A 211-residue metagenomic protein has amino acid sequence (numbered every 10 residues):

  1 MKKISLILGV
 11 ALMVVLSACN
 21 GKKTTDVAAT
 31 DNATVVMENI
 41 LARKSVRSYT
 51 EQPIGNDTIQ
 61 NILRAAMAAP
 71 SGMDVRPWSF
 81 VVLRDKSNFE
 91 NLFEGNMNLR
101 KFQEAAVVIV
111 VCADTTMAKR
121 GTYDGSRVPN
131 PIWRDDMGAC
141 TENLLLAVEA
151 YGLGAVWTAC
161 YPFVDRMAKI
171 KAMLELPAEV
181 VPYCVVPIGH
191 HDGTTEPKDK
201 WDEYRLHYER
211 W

Functional and structural regions predicted by a protein language model:
M1-I4: Positively charged n-region of N-terminal signal peptides that target proteins for export
L6-I7, L146: Short amphipathic alpha-helical "recognition" segments used for binding
L8-V15: Bacterial N-terminal signal peptides
A18-W211: Acidic, surface-exposed loops and disordered segments
